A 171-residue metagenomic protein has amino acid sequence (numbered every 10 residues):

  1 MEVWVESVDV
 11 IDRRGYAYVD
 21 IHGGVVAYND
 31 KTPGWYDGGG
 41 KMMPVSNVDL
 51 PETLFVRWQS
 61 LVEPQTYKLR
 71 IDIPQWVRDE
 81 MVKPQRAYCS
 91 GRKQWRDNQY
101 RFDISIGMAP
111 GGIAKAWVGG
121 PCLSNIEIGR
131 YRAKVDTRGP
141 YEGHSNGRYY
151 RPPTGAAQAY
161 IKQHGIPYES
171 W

Functional and structural regions predicted by a protein language model:
M1-Y18: Short, surface-exposed binding/anchoring microloops in extracellular/periplasmic proteins
V3, D49-P51, P64, Q99: Short, surface-exposed loop/turn motifs at beta-strand boundaries within globular domains
R13-V62: Tryptophan-paired
T53-R57, R70, S105: Beta-strand secondary-structure signal
T66-D72: Edge beta-strands of extracellular beta-sandwich domains
I73-R78: Extracellular glycan-recognition regions
E80-P152, A156: Compositionally biased low-complexity segments at domain edges in trafficked proteins and select soluble regulators
Y150-W171: Short, low-complexity, Pro/Ser/Thr/Gly-rich segments in the mature regions of secreted, periplasmic
